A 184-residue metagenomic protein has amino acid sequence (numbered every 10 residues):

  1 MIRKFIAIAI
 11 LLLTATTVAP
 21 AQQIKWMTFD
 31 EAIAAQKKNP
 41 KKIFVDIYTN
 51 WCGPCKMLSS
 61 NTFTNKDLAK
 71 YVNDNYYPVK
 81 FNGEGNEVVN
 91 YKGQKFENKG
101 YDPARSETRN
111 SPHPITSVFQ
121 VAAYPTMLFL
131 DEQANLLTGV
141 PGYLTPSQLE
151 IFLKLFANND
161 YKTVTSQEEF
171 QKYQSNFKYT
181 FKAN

Functional and structural regions predicted by a protein language model:
M1-Q23: Bacterial Sec-dependent N-terminal signal peptides
Q22-I24, K37, Q120, D131 (+1 more regions): Non-globular targeting/processing and membrane-anchoring segments
K25-K42, V72: A short beta-strand-turn-helix
N39-G53, P78: Short active-site neighborhood of thiol/selenol oxidoreductases, capturing the structured segment around
T49-P54, T62, G83-E87, A134-N135: Solvent-exposed loop/turn segments at secondary-structure junctions within structured extracellular/periplasmic domains
C55-N73: Typically the conserved alpha-helix immediately C-terminal to a functionally engaged Cys/Sec in thioredoxin-like
Y71-Y91: Structural microenvironment flanking redox-active thiols in thiol-disulfide oxidoreductases
E97-R105, H113-L128: Structural micro-motif
